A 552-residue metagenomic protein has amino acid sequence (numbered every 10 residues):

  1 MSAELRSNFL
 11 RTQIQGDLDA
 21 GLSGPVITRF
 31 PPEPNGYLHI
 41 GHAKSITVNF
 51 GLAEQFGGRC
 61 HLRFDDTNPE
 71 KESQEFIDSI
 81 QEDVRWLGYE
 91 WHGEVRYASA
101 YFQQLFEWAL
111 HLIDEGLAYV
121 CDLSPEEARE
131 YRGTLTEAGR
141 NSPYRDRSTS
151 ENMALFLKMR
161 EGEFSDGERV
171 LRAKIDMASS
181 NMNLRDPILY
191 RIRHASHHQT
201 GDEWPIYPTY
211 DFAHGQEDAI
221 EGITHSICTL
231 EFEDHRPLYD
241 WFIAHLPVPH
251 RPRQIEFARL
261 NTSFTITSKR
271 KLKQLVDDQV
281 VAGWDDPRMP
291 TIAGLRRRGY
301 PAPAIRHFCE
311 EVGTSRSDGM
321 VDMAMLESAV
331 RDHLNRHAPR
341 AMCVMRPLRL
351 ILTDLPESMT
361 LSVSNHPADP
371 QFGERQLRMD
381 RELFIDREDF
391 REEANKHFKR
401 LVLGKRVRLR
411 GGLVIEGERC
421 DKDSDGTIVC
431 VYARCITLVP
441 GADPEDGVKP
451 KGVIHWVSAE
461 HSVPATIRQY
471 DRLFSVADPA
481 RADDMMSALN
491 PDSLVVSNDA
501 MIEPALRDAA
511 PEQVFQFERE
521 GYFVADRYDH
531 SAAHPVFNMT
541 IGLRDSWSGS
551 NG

Functional and structural regions predicted by a protein language model:
S2-N141, E231-I255, R259-S268, K273-V276: N-terminal Rossmann-like or analogous alpha/beta NTP/dinucleotide-binding catalytic cores that position adenine
S23-G24, A118, S165, M182 (+8 more regions): Intrinsically disordered or highly flexible coil/loop and linker segments, enriched in small and charged/polar residues
T28-G36, H61-T67, A219-I227, D286-I292 (+1 more regions): Glycine- and acidic
K44-E54, I77-V84, D202-H214, D218 (+4 more regions): Structured alpha-helical segments in the cores of large, soluble enzyme domains
D66-N68, Q74, H111-K271, V330 (+3 more regions): Active-site cores that bind ATP or allylic diphosphates and position pyrophosphate for catalysis
F232-R236, D240-F242, R306, E310-G313 (+1 more regions): Core subunits and conserved enzymes of cellular information-processing and envelope-translocation systems across
H250-A329: Long, charged, mostly alpha-helical binding arms that flank functional sites
